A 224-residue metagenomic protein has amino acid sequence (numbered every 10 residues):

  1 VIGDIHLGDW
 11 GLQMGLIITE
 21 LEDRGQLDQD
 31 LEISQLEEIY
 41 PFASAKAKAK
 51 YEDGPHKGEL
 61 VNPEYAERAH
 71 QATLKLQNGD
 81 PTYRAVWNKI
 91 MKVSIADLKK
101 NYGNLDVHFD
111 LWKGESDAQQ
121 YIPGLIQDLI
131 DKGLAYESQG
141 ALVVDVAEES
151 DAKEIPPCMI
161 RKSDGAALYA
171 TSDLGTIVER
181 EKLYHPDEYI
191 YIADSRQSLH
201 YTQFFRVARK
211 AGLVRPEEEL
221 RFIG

Functional and structural regions predicted by a protein language model:
V1-G224: NTP-dependent nucleotidyl-transfer catalytic core
